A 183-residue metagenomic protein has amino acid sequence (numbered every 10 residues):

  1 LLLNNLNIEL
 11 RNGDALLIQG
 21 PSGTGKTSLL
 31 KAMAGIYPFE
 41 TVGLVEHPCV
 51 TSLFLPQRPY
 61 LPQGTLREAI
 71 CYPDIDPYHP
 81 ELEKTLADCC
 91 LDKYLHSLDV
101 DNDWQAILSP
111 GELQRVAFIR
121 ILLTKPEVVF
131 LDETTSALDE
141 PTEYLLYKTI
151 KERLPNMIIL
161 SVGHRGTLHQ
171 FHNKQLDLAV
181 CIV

Functional and structural regions predicted by a protein language model:
L1-L16, V42-G43: Conserved beta-strand
L17, V50-Y60, G64, I158-L160: ABC nucleotide-binding domain signature
Q19-P21: The feature captures the beta-strand-to-loop junction immediately N-terminal to the Walker
T24: ATP-binding Walker
T27: Walker A/P-loop
A34: Helix-to-loop junction immediately C-terminal to a conserved catalytic motif
P59-D103: Conserved "ABC signature" C-loop
L66-A69, D101-V183: ABC-family ATPase nucleotide-binding domain "signature/switch" substructure
